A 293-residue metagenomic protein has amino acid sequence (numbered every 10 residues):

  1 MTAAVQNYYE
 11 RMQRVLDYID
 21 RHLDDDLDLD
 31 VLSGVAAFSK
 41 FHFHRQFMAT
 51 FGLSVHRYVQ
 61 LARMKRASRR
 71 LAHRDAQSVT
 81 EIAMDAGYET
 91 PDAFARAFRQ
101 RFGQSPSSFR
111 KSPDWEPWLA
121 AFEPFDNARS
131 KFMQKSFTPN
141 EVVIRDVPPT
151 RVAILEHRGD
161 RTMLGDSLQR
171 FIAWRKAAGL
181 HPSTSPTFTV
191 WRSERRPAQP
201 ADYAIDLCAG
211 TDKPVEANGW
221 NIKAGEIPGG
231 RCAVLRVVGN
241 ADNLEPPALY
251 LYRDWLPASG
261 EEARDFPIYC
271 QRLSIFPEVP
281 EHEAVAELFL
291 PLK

Functional and structural regions predicted by a protein language model:
M1-A3, D26-V59, A83-S105: Basic/polar phosphate-binding segments, predominantly the helix-turn-helix DNA-binding elements of transcriptional
T2-L27, Q60-Q77: A short, Lys/Arg-enriched amphipathic alpha-helix from helix-turn-helix/homeodomain DNA-binding modules
A3-V5, R14-V15, D30, L53-V55 (+3 more regions): Short, flexible segments with low predicted structural confidence
Y8, A36, G87, L164 (+1 more regions): Charged, low-complexity surface patches
D17-D20, A37, I172, K176: Short amphipathic alpha-helical segments enriched in leucine
I19, F43, L251: Conserved hydrophobic/aromatic pocket- or pore-lining residues that grip, position, or stack substrates in active sites
D24, A37-F38, A49-G52, M64 (+2 more regions): Short helix-loop boundary/capping segments at the starts of domains
Q46, R57, K65, R69-H73 (+3 more regions): A solvent-exposed interaction/effector surface
